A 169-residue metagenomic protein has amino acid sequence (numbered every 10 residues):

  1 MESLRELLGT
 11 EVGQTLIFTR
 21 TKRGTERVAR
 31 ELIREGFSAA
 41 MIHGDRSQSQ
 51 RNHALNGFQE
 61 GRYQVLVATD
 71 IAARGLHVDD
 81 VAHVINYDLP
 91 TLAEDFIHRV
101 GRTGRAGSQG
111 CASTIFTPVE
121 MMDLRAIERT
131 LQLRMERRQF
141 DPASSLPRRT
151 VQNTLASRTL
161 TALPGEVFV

Functional and structural regions predicted by a protein language model:
M1-V169: Conserved helicase RecA-like core
